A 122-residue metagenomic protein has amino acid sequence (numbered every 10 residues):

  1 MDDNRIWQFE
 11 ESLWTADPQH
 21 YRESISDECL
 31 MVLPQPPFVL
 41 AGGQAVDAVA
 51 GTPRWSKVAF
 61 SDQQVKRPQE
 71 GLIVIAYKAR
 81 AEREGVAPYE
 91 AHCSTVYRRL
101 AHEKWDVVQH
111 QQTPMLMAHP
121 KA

Functional and structural regions predicted by a protein language model:
M1-S24, L30-A122: A beta-strand edge to alpha-helix "cap/lid" segment located at domain peripheries
